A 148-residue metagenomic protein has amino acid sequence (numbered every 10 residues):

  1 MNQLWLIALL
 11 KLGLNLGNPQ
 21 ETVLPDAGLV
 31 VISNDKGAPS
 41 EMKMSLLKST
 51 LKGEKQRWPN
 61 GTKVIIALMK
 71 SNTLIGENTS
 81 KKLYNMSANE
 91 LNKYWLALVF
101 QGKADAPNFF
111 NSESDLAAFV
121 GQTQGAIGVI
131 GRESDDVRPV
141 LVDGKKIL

Functional and structural regions predicted by a protein language model:
N2-N15: Bacterial N-terminal signal peptides
Q20-L148: Exported/periplasmic ABC-transporter solute-binding proteins
